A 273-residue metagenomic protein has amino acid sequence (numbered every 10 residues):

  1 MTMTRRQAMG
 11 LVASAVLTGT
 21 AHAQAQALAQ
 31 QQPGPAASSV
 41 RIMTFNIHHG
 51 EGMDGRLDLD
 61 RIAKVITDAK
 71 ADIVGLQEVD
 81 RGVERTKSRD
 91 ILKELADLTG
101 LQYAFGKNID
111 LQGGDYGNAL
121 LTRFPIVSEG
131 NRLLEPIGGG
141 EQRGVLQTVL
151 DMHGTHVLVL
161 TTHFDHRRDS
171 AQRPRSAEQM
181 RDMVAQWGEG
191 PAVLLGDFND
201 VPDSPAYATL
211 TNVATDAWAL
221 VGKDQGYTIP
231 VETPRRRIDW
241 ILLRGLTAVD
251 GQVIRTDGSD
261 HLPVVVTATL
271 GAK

Functional and structural regions predicted by a protein language model:
M1-A15: N-terminal secretory signal peptides and thylakoid transit peptides that target proteins across membranes
M9-A13, A23-I73, R85-K87, D97 (+2 more regions): Active-site regions of metal-assisted phosphoester/phosphodiester hydrolases, unifying DNase/endonuclease modules
T18-T20: N-terminal signal peptide c-region/cleavage motif recognized by signal peptidases
G75-D80: A short beta-strand-loop structural module common to alpha/beta enzyme folds
R81-L92: Membrane-embedded segments
